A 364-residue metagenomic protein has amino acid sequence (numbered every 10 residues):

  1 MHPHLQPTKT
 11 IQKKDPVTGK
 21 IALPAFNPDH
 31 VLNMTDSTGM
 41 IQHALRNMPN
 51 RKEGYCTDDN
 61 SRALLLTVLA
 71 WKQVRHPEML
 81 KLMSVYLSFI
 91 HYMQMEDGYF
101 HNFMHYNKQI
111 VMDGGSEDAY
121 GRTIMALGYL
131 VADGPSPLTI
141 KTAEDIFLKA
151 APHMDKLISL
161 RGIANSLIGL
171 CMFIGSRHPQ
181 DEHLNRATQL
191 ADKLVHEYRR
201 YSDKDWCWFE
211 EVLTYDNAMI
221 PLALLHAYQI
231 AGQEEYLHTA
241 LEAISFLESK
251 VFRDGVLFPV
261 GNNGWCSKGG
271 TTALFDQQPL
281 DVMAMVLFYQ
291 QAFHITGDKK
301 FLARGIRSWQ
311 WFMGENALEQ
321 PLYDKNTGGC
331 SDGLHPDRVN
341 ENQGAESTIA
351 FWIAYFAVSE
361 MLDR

Functional and structural regions predicted by a protein language model:
M1-R364: Glycan-recognition and catalytic cores of secretory/periplasmic carbohydrate-active enzymes
